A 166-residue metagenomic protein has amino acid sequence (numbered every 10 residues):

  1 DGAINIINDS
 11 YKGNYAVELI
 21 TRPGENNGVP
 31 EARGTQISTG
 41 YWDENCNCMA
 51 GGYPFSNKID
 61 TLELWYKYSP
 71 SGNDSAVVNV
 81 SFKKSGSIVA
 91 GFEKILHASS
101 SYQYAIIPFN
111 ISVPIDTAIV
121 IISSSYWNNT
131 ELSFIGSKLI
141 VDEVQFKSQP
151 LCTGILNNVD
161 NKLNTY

Functional and structural regions predicted by a protein language model:
D1-E63, K67, D74-L151: Aromatic (Trp/Tyr/Phe) and Gly/Pro-enriched flexible surface segments
K147-T165: Residue-level detector of functionally pivotal "anchor" positions at catalytic/ligand-binding pockets or at interdomain
